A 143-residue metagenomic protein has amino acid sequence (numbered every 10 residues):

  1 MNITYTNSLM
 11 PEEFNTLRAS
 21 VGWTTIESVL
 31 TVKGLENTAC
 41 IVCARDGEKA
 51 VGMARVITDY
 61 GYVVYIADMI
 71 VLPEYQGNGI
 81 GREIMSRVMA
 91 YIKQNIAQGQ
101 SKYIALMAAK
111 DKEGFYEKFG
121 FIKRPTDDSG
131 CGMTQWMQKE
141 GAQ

Functional and structural regions predicted by a protein language model:
M1-V29, Q143: Short amphipathic alpha-helix that is part of the acyltransferase structural core
K33, A39-A54: Conserved beta-hairpin
V63-P73, C131: Conserved acetyl-CoA binding element of GNAT-fold acetyltransferases
Y75, G79-R87: Conserved acetyl-CoA pyrophosphate-binding loop and the N-cap/start of the following alpha-helix in GNAT-like
Q98-Q143: C-terminal "cap" of GNAT-fold acetyltransferases
